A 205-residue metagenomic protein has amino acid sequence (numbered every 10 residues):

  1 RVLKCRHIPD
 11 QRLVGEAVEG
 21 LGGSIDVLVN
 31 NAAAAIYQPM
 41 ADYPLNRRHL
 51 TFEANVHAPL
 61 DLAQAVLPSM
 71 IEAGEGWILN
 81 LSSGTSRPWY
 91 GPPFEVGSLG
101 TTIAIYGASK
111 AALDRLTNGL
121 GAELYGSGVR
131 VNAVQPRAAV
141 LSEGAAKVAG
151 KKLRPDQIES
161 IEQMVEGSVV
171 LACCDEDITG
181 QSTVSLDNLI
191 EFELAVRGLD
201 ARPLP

Functional and structural regions predicted by a protein language model:
R1-G23: Conserved amphipathic alpha-helix within the SDR
G23-I25, P39, M70-G91, G126-R130 (+1 more regions): Active-site loop of short-chain dehydrogenase/reductase
N31-Y37: Conserved NAD(P)H cofactor-binding loop of Rossmann-fold oxidoreductase domains
P39-M40, R47-H49: Substrate-binding pocket helix/loop in short-chain dehydrogenase/reductase
A63-Q64, N118: A short, exposed helix-loop element centered on a Lys and neighboring polar residues
L79-A112, T117-G126, A138: Catalytic loop of short-chain dehydrogenase/reductase
A133, L153-P205: C-terminal helical subdomain
